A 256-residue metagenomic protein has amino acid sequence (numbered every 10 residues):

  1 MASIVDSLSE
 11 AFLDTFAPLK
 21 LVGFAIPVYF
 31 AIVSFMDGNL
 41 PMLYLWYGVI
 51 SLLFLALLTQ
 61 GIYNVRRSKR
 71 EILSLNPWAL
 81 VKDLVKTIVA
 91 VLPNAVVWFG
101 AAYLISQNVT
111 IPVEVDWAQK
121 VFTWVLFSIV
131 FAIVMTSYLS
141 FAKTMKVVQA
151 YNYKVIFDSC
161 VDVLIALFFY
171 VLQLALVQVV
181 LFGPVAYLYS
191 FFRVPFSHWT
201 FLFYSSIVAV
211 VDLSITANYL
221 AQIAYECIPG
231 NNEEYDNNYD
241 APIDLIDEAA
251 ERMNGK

Functional and structural regions predicted by a protein language model:
M1-I111, V115-W124, S128-Q178, S206-K256: Helix-coil boundary and N-terminal low-complexity module in membrane systems
G183-I207: Extracellular/periplasmic helix-loop-helix junctions in multi-pass membrane proteins
